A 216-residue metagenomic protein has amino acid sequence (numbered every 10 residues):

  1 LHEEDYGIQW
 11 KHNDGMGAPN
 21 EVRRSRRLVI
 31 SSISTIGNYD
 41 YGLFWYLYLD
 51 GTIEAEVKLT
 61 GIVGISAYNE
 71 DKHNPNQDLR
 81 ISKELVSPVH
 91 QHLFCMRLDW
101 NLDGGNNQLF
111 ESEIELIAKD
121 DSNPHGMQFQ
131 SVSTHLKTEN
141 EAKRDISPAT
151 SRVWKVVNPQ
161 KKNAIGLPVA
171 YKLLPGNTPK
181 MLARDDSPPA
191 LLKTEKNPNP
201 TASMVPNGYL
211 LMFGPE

Functional and structural regions predicted by a protein language model:
L1-T52, K58, I62-E216: Extended effector regions of multi-domain proteins
